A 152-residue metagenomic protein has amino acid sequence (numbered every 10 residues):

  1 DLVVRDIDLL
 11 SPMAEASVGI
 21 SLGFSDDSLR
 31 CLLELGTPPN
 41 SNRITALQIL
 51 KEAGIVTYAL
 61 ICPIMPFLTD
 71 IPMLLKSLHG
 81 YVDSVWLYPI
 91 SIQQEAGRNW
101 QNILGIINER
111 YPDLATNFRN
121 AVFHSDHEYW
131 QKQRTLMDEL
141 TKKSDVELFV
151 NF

Functional and structural regions predicted by a protein language model:
D1-Q133: Conserved AdoMet/S-adenosylmethionine-binding subsite of the radical SAM
T135-F152: Charge-patterned, long linear interaction tracts outside catalytic cores
